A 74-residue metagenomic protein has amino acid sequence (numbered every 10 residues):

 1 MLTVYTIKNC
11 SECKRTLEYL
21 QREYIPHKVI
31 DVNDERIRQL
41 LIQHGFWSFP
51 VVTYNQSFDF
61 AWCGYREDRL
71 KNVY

Functional and structural regions predicted by a protein language model:
M1-I25: Local sequence-structure signature of Cys/Sec-based thiol-disulfide redox active-site neighborhoods
Y5, Y24-R38, F46-S48: Thiol-based oxidoreductase modules, predominantly thioredoxin-like and allied folds used for disulfide exchange
E12, I37, R69: Short phosphate-engaging motifs
Q39-H44, K71-Y74: Short amphipathic alpha-helix with an adjacent loop that forms part of the alpha/beta core around
L41-S48, W62-Y65: Thiol/disulfide oxidoreductase modules built on the thioredoxin-like
V51: Divalent metal-dependent hydrolysis catalytic cores, especially in the metallo-beta-lactamase
Y54-Y74: Non-catalytic, surface beta->alpha helical segment in thiol-disulfide oxidoreductase systems
